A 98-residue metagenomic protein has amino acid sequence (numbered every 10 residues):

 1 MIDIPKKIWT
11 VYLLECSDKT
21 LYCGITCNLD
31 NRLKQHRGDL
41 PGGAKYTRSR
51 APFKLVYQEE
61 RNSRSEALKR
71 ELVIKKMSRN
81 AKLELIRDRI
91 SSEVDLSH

Functional and structural regions predicted by a protein language model:
M1-G42, R48-R61, E66-K75, K82 (+1 more regions): GIY-YIG nuclease catalytic motif and its immediate N-terminal context
